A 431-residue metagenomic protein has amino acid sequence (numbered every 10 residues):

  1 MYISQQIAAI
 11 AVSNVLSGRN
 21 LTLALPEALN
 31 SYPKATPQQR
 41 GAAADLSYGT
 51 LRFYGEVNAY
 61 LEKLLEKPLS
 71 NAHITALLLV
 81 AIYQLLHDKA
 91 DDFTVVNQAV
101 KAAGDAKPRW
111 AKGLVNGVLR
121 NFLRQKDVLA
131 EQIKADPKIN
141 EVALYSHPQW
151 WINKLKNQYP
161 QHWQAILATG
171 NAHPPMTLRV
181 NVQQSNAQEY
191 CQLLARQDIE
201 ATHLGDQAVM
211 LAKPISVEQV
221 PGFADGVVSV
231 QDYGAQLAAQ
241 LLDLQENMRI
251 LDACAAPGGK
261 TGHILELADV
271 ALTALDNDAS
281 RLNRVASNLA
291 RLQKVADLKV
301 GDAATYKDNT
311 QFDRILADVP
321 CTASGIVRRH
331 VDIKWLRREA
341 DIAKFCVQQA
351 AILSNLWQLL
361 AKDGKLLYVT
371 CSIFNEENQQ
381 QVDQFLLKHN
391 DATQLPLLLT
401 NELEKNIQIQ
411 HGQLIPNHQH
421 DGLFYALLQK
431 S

Functional and structural regions predicted by a protein language model:
M1-S431: S-adenosylmethionine
